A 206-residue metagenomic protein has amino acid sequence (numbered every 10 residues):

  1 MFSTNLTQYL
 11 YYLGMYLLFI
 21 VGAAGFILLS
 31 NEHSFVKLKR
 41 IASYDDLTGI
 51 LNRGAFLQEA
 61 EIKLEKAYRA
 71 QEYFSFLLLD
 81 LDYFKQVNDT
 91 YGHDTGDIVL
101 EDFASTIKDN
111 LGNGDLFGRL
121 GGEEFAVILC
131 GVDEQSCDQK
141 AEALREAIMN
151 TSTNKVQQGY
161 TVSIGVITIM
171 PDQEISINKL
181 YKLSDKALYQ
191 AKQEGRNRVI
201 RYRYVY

Functional and structural regions predicted by a protein language model:
M1-H33: Membrane-embedded alpha-helical segments, specifically the hydrophobic cores of selected transmembrane helices
K39-Q58, A70, L79-H93, E101: Conserved nucleotide-binding and Mg2+-coordinating catalytic segments in signaling enzymes
K39-R40, R53-Y73, A104-G112, C130: Short regulatory alpha-helical coupling segments that immediately precede and/or link into cyclic nucleotide signaling
F56, A60, L77, D97-L100 (+3 more regions): Heptad-repeat coiled-coil signal-transmission/dimerization helices
S75, S163: Cell-envelope/extracellular polymer assembly enzymes that use nucleotide-activated donors
D109-G114, R145-Q157, T168, L188-Q190: Short catalytic/binding micro-motifs of nucleotide second-messenger systems
L116-R119: A short pre-motif secondary-structure segment
Q135-E142, I167-Y206: Catalytic-core segments of nucleotide cyclases and related cyclic-nucleotide turnover enzymes
